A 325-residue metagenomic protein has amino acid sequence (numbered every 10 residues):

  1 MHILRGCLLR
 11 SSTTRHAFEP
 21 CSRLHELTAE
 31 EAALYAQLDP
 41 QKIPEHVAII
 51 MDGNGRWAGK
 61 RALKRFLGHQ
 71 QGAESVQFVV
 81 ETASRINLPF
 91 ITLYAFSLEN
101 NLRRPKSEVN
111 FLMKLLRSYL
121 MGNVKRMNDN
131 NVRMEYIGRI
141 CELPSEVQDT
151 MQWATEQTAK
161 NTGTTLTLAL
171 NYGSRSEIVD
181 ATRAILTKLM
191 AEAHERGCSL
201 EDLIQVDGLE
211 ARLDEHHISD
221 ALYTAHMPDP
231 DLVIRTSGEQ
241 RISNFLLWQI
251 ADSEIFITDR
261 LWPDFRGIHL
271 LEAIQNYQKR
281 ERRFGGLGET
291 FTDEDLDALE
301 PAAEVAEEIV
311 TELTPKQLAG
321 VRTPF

Functional and structural regions predicted by a protein language model:
H2-F325: Flexible, compositionally biased loop and terminal segments
